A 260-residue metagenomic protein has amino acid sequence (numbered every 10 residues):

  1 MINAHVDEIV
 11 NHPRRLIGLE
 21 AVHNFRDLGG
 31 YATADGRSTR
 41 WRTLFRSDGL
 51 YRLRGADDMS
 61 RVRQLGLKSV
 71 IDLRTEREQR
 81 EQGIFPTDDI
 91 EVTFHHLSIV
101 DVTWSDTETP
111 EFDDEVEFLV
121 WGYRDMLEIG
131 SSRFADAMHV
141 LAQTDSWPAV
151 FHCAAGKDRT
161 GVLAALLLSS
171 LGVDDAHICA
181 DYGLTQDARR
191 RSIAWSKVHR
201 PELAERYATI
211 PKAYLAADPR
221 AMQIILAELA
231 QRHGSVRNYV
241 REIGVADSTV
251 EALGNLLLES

Functional and structural regions predicted by a protein language model:
M1-V150, V162-S260: Cys-dependent protein tyrosine phosphatase-like superfamily
A155, R159-T160: Ser/Thr-glycine-rich phosphate-binding loops at phosphate-binding pockets of nucleotides, nucleotide cofactors
